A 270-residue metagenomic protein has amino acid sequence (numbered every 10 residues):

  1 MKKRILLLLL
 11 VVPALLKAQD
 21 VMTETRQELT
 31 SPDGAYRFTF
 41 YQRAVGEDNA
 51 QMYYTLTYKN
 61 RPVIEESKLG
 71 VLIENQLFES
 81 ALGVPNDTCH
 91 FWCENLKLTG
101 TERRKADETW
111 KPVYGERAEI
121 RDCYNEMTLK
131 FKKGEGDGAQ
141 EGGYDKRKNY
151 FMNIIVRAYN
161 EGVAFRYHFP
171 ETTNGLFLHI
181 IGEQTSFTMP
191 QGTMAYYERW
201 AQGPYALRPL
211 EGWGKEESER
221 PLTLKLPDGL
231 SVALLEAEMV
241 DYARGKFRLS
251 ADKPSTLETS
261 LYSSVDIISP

Functional and structural regions predicted by a protein language model:
M1-E24: Bacterial Sec-dependent N-terminal signal peptides
M22-P270: N-terminal accessory beta-strand-rich subdomains and adjacent acidic, glycine-rich linkers that precede catalytic cores
